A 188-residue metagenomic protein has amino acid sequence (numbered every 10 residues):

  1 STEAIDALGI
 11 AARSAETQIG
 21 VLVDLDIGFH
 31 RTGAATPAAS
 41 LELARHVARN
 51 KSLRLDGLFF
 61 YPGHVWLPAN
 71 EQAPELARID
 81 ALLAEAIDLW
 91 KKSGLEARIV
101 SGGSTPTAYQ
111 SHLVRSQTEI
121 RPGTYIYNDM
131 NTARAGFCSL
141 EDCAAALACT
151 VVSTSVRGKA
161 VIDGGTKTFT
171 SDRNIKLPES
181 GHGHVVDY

Functional and structural regions predicted by a protein language model:
S1-A15: Active-site beta->alpha loop and helix N-cap motifs at the rims of alpha/beta catalytic domains
E3, I19, A146: Metal-centered catalytic cores of metalloenzymes
G9-I10, G33-T36, A69-N70, D163-G165 (+1 more regions): A short secondary-structure junction signal
R13, I19-G20, D26-S139: Active-site loop/helix belt of alpha/beta enzymes
E71, D187-Y188: Short, local alpha-helical segments
P106-V186: Active-site loop ensemble at the mouth of alpha/beta enzyme cores that anchors a bound cofactor
